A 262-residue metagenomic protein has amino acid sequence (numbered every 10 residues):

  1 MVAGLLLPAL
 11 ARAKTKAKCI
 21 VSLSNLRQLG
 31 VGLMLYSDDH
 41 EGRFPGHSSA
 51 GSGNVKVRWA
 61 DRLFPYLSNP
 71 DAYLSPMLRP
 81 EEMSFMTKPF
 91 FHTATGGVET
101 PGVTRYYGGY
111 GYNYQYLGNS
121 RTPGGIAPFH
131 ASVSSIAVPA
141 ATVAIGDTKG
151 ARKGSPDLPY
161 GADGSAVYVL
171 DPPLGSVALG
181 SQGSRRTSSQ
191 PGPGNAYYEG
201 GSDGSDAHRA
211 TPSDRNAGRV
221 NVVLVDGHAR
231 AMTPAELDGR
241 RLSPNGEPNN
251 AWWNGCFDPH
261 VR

Functional and structural regions predicted by a protein language model:
M1-S24: Amphipathic alpha-helical segments typified by the pilin-like N-terminal helix that continues immediately C-terminal
S22-L23, R27-R262: Short, well-structured segments within or immediately adjacent to enzyme catalytic domains that line ligand-binding
